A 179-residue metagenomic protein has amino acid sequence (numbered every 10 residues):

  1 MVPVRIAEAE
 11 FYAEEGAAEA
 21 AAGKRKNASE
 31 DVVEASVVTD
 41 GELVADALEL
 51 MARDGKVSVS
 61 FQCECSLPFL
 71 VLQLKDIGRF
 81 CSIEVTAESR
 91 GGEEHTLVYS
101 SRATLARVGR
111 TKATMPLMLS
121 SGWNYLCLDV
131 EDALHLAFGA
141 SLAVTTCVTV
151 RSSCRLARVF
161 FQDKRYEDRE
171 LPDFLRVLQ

Functional and structural regions predicted by a protein language model:
M1-Q179: Beta-rich carbohydrate-recognition modules and glycan-binding surfaces
